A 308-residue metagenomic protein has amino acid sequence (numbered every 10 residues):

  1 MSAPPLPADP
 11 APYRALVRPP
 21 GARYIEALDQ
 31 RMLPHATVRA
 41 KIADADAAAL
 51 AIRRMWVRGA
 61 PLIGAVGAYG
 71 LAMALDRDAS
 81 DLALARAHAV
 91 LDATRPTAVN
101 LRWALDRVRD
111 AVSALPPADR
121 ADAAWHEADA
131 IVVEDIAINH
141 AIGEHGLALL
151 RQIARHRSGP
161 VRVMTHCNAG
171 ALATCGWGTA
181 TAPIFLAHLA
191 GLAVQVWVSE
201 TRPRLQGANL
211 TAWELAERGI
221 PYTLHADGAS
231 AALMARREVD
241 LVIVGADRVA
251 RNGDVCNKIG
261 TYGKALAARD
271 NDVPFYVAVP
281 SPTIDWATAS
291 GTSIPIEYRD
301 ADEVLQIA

Functional and structural regions predicted by a protein language model:
S2-D46: Positively charged, low-complexity intrinsically disordered leader regions
L33-P34, L71, A169-A171, R248-A250: A short, flexible beta-alpha/helix-coil linker loop
A36-A47, G159, R236-V244: Acidic-glycine-rich active-site phosphate/pyrophosphate-binding loop
R39-A45, G170-T174, R251-N257: Short, glycine-rich nucleotide/cofactor-binding loops
A40-W56, V161-T165, A308: Short, hydrophobic/aliphatic alpha-helical segments
A49-I63, G263-L266: Small-aliphatic-rich amphipathic alpha-helix that forms the alpha element of a beta-alpha
W56-H225: N-terminal active-site beta-alpha-beta segment that forms phosphate/nucleotide-binding and substrate-recognition loops
A193-V194, S199-A308: Conserved phosphate- and dinucleotide-binding cores of soluble alpha/beta proteins, encompassing both enzyme active
